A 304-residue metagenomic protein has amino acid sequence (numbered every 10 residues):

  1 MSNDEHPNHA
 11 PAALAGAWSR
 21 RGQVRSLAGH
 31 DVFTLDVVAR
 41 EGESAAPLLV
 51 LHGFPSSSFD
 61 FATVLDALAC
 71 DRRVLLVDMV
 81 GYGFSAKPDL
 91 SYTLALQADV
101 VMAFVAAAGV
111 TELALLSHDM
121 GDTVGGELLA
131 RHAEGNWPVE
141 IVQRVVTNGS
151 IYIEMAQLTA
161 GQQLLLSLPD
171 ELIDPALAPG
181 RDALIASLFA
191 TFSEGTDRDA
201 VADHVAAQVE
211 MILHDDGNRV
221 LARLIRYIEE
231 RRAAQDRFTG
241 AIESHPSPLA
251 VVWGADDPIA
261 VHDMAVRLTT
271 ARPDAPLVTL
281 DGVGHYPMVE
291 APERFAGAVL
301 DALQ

Functional and structural regions predicted by a protein language model:
S2-V24, D31-R40, P47, P55 (+4 more regions): Flexible "cap/lid" subdomain of the alpha/beta-hydrolase fold that forms the substrate-access gate
F54-L65: The serine-hydrolase catalytic nucleophile loop
F59, D263, E290-R294: A conserved mid-protein helix/loop that constitutes part of the nucleotide-sugar donor-binding site
V64-A69, L128: Short hydrophobic signal-anchor/transmembrane segments that target glycosyltransferases and glycosylation machinery
A69-D78: Active-site machinery of serine-nucleophile hydrolases
L280-A296: Catalytic histidine-centered segment of alpha/beta-hydrolase-like enzymes
A298-A302: C-terminal alpha-helix
